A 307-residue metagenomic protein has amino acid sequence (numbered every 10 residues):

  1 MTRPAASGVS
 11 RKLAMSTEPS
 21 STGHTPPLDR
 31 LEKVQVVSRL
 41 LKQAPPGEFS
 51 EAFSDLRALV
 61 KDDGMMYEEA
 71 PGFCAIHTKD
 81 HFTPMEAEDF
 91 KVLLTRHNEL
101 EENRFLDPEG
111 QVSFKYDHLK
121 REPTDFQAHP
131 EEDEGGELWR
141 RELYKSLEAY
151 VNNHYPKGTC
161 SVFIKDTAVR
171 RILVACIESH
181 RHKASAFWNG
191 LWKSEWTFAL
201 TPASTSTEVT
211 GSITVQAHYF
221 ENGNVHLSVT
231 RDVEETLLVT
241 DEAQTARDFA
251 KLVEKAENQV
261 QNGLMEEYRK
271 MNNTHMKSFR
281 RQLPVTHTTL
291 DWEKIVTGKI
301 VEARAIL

Functional and structural regions predicted by a protein language model:
M1-T2, S10: Generic signature of intrinsically disordered, low-complexity, basic-rich segments and short cationic peptides
T2-R3, S16: Context-dependent free N-terminus signature
S7-G8, I213: Short stretches within intrinsically disordered, low-complexity N-terminal or propeptide regions
G8, K12-C160, T167-V169, N262-M265 (+2 more regions): A structural "domain/chain start" motif
A70-C74, P84, W192-P202, A246-V253: Generic hydrophobic, helix-prone segments enriched in Leu/Val/Ile
G135, S179, D232-T236: Extended interaction regions within the primary functional domain
E137, R141, K145, A149 (+2 more regions): Surface-exposed short loop/turn segments
N222-M271: Short secondary-structure boundary motifs at beta->alpha junctions and helix caps
